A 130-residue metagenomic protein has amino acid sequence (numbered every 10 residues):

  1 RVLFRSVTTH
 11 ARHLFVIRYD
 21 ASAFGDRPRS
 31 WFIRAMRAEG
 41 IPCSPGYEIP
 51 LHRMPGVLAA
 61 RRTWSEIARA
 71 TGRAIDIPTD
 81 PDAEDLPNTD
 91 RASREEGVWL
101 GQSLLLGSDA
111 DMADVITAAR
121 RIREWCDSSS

Functional and structural regions predicted by a protein language model:
V2-L3: Short, small-residue-biased leader/transition segments that mark boundaries at the very start of proteins
T8-H13: A short, glycine/Asx- and small/polar-enriched loop/turn that sits immediately N-terminal to a beta-strand
V16-R18: Short hydrophobic/aromatic beta-strand micro-patches that form the beta-sheet surface supporting nucleotide- or nucleic
D20-S22: Structural beta->alpha junctions
G25, A59-S130: PLP-dependent enzyme catalytic core of the Aspartate aminotransferase-like
R27-E39, I116-A119: Short amphipathic alpha-helices in soluble, non-transmembrane regions that often serve as interface/regulatory elements
F32-W64: Acidic, glycine-rich loop-and-strand cores that form catalytic or ligand-binding grooves in diverse globular domains
